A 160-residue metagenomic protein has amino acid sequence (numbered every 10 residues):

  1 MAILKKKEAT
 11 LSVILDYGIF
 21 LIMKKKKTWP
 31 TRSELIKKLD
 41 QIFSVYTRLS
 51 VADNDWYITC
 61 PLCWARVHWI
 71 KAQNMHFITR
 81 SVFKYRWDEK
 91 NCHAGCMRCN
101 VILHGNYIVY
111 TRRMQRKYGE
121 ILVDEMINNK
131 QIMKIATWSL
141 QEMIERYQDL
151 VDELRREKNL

Functional and structural regions predicted by a protein language model:
M1-Y46, V51, M126-L160: A boundary/linker detector
K26-R32, F77-R80, C96: Short, flexible active-site loops
L35, K84, I102: Conserved aromatic-histidine-acidic binding/catalytic patches
D40-F43, S50-T59, D88-C92: Short metal-coordination and nucleic-acid-contact micro-motifs, chiefly zinc-binding Cys/His arrays
Q41-V51, I108-I121: Short, solvent-exposed linear motifs at loop/edge-of-secondary-structure regions
T59-C92: Histidine-centered nuclease catalytic patch
A65-H68, C92-G119: Short Cys/His-centered divalent metal-binding micro-motifs
E89-R98, I102, I121-E142: Short Fe-S-cluster ligation motifs
